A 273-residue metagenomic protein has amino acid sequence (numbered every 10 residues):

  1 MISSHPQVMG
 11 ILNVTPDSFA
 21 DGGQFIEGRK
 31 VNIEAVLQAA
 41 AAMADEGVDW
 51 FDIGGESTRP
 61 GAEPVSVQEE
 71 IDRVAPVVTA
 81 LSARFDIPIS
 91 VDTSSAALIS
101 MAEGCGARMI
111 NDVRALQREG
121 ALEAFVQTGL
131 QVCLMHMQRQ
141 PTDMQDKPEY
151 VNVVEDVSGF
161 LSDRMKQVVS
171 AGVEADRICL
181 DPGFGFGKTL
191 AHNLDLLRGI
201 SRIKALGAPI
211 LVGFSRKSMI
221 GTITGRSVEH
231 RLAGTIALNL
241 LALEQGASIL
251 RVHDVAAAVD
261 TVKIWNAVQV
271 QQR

Functional and structural regions predicted by a protein language model:
S3, N13-A39, T58-I87, T93-A97 (+3 more regions): Active-site-adjacent loop and "lid" segments of alpha/beta metabolic enzymes
P6-G10: Transmembrane beta-strand segments of Gram-negative outer membrane beta-barrel proteins
Q38-G54, G246: Catalytic domains of carbohydrate-active enzymes, especially glycoside hydrolases
E174-R177: Short acidic capping loops at alpha-helix termini that bridge into adjacent secondary structure
F184: Active-site metal-binding loops of divalent metal-dependent hydrolases
